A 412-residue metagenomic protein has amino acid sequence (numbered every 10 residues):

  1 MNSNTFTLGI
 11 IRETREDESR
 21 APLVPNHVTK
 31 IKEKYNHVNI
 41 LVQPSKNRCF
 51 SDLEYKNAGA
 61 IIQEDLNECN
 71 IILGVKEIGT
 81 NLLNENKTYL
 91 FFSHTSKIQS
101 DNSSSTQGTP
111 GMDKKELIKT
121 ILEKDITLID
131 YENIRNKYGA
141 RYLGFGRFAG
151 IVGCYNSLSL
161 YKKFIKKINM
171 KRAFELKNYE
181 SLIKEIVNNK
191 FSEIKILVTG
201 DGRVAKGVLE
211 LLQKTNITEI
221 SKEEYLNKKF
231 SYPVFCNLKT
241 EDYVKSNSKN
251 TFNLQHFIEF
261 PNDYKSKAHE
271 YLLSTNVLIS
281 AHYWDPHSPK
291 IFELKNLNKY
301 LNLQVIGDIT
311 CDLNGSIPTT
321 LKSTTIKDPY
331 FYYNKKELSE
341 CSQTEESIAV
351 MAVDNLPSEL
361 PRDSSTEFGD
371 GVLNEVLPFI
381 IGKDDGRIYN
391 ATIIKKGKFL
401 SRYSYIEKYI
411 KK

Functional and structural regions predicted by a protein language model:
N2, T7, I78-I194: Glycine/serine-rich phosphate-binding loop and adjoining beta1-alpha1 elements at the start of nucleotide-handling
N2-T120, K124: An N-terminal-biased, well-structured beta-alpha scaffold segment characteristic of Rossmann-like dinucleotide-binding
I11-S45, I168-V277: Glycine-rich phosphate/diphosphate-binding loop of Rossmann-like nucleotide-binding domains
E13-R15, P44-N47, E77, H94 (+4 more regions): Short, ordered loop/turn segments at secondary-structure junctions
L73-G74, L90-F92, F148, S280-A281 (+1 more regions): Redox-cofactor binding/interface segments in oxidoreductases and associated redox assembly factors
T127-K184, V305, T310-K412: Adenosine-phosphate binding glycine-rich loop
N227-E340: Rossmann-like adenosine-cofactor binding region
